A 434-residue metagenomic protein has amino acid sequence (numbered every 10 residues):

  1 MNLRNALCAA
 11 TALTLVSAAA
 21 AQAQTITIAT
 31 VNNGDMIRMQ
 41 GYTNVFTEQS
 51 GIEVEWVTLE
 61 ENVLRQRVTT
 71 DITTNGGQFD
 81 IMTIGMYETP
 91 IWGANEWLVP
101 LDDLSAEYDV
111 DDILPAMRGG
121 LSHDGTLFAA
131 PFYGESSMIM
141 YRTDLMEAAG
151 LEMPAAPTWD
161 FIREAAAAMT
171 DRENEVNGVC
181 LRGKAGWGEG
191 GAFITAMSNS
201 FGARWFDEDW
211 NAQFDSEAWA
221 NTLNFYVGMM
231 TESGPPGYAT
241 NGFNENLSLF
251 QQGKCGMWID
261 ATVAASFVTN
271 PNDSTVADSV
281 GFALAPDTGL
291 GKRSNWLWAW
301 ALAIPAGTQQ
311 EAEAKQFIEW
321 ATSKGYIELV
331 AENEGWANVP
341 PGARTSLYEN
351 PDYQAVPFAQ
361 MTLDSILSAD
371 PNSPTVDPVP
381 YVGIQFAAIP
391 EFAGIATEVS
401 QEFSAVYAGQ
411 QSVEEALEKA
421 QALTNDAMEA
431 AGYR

Functional and structural regions predicted by a protein language model:
I26, N44-A116, G120-S122, F128 (+4 more regions): Extracytoplasmic "Venus flytrap"/periplasmic binding protein-like
N33-E55, V399, L417: Short, polar/charged alpha-helical segment
E53, E147, P371-R434: Conserved C-terminal helix/tail region of periplasmic/extracytoplasmic solute-binding proteins
G85-S136, D160-R163, N177, G190-F193 (+2 more regions): Hinge/lid segment of periplasmic solute-binding proteins
D102-I113, A155, G183-G186, F201-N221 (+6 more regions): Short, solvent-exposed loop/beta-turn-alpha elements that line the ligand-binding surface or hinge of extracytoplasmic
D124-F132, S137, F161-A212, C255: Extracytoplasmic/periplasmic solute-binding protein
A165-A168, D209-T240, G281-A285: Glycine-centered hinge/linker elements that transmit conformational signals in sensory and ligand-binding systems
V263-A277, T288-E398: C-terminal lobe and pocket-closing loops of periplasmic/extracytoplasmic Venus-flytrap solute-binding proteins
